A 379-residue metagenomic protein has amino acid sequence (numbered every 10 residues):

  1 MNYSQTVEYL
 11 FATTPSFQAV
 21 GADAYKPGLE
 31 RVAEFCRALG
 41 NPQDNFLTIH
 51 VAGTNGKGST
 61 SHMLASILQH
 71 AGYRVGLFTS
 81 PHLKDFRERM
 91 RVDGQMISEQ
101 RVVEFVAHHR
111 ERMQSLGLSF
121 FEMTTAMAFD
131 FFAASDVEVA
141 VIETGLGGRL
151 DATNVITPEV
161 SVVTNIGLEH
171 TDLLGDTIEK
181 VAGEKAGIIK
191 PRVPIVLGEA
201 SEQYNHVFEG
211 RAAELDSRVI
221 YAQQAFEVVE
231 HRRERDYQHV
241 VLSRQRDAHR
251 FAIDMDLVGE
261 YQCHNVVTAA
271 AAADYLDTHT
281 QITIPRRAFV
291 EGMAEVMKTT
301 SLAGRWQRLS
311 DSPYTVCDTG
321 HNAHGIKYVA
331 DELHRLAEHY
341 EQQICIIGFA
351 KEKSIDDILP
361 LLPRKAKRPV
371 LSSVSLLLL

Functional and structural regions predicted by a protein language model:
M1-G53, T60-H62, S66-A71: Short functional linear segments
V20-L29, E34-D44, H70-I156, D172-L174 (+2 more regions): ATP-dependent carboxylate-amine ligase catalytic core
T124-L173, N205-R250: Extended acidic/charged loop-beta regions that coordinate divalent cations and stabilize anionic phosphate/carboxylate
A134, V139-T144, A152-V162, I166-H170 (+2 more regions): Nucleotide phosphate-binding/pyrophosphate-handling subdomain across enzymes that bind or process nucleotide phosphates
V160-T164, I189-G198, E209, V370-S372: Conserved beta-strand/loop subsegment of P-loop NTPase cores
A182-K190: Membrane-proximal helix-turn-helix segments that form the acceptor-binding/catalytic region of lipid-linked
G198-E199, A213-R233, M255-E260, I284 (+4 more regions): Beta-strand->loop->alpha-helix junctions that form or flank phosphate-binding loops in nucleotide-handling enzymes
S201-R211, D216, I220, S312-C317 (+2 more regions): C-terminal helical cap/extension that packs against the catalytic core of soluble nucleotide-cofactor enzymes
